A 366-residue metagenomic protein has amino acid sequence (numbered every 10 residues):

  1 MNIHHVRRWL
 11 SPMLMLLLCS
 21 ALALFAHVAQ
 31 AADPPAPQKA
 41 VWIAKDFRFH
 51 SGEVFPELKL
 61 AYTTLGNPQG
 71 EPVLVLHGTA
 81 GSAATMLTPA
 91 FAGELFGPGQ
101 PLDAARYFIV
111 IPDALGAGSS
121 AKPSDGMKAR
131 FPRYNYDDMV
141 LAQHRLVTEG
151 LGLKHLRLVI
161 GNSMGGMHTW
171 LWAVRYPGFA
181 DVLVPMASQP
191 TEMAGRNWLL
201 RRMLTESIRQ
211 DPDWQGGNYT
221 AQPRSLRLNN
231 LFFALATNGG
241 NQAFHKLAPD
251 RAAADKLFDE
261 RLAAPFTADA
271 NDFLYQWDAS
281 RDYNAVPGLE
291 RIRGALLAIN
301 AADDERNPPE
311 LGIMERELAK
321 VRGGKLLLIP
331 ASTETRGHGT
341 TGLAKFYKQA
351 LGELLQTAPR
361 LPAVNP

Functional and structural regions predicted by a protein language model:
T63-D125: N-terminal cap/lid subdomain of alpha/beta-hydrolase-fold enzymes
D137-R157: Conserved acidic catalytic loop of the alpha/beta-hydrolase fold
R157-A194: Conserved hydrolase catalytic core segment
F179-A263: Alpha/beta-hydrolase-fold enzymes
D272-G288: Active-site nucleophile elbow and catalytic-triad environment of alpha/beta-hydrolase enzymes
I292, A298-N300: Short beta-strand/loop motif that positions the catalytic acidic residue of the alpha/beta-hydrolase fold
E305-G312: Conserved alpha/beta-hydrolase "acid-adjacent" motif
G324-P366: Catalytic active-site module of serine/aspartate enzymes centered on a nucleophile-bearing elbow/loop
